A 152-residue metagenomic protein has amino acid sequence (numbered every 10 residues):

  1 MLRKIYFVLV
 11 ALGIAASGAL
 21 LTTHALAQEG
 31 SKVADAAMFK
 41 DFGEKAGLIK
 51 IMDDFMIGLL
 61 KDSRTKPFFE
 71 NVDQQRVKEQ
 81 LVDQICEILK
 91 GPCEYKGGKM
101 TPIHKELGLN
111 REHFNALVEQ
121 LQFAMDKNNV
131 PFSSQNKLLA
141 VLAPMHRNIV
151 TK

Functional and structural regions predicted by a protein language model:
M1-K4: Positively charged n-region of N-terminal signal peptides that target proteins for export
V8-A19: Bacterial N-terminal signal peptides
A25-K152: Core of compact, soluble alpha-helical bundle domains
